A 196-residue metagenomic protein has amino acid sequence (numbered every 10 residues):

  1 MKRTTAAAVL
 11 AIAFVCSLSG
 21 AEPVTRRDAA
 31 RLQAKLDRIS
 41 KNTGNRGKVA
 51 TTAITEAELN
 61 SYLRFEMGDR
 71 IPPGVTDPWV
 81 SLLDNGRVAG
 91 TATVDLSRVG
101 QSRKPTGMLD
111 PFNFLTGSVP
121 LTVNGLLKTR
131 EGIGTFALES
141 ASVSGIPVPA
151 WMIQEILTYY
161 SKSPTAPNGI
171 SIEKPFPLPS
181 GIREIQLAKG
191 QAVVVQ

Functional and structural regions predicted by a protein language model:
M1-K2: N-terminal secretory signal peptides that target proteins for export/translocation
A7-S17: Bacterial N-terminal signal peptides
G20-Q196: Extracellular/lumenal and peripheral-membrane lipid-interaction modules
